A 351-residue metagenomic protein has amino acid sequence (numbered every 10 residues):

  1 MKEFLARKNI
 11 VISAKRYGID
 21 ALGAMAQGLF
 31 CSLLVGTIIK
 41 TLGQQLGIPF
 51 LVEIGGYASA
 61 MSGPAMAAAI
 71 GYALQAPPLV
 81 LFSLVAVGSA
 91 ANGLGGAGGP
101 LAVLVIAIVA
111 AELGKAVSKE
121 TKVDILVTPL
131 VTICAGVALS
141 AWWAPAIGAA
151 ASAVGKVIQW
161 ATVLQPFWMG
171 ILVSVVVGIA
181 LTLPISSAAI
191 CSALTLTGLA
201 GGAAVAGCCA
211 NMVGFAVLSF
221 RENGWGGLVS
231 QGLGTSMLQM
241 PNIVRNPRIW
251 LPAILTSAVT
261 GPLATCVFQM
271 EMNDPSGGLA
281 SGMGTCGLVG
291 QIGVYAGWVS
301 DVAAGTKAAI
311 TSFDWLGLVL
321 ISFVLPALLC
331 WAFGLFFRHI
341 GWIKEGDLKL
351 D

Functional and structural regions predicted by a protein language model:
M1-D351: Pore-lining transmembrane helices
